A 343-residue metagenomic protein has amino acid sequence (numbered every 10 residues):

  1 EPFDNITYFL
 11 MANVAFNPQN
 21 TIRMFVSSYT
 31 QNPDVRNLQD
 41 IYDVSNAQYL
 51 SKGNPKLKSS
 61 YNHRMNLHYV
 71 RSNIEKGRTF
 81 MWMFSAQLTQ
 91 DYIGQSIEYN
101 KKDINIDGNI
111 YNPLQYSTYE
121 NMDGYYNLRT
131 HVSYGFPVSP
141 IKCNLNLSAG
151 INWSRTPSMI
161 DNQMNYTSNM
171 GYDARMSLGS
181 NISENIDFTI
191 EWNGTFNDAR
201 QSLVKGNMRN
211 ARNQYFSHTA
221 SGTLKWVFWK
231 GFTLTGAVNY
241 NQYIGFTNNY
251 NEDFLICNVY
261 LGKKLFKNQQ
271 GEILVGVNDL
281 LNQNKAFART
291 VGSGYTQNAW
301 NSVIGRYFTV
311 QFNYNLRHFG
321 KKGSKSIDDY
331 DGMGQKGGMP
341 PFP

Functional and structural regions predicted by a protein language model:
E1-P343: Exposed, low-structure sequence patches enriched in small/polar residues
